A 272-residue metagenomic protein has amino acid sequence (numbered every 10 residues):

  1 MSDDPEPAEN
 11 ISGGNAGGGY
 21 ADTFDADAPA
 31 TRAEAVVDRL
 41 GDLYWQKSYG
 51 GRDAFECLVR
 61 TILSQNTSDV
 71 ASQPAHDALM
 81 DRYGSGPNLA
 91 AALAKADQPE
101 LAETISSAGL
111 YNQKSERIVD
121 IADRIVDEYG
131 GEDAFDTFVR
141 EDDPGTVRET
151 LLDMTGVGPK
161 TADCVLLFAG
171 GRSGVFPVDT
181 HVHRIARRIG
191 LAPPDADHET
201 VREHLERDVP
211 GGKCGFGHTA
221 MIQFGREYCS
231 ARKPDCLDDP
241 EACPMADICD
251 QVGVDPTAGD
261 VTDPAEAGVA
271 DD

Functional and structural regions predicted by a protein language model:
M1-G18, D260-D272: Mixed-charge, low-complexity intrinsically disordered regions
A21-E266: Catalytic cores of DNA base-excision repair glycosylases
